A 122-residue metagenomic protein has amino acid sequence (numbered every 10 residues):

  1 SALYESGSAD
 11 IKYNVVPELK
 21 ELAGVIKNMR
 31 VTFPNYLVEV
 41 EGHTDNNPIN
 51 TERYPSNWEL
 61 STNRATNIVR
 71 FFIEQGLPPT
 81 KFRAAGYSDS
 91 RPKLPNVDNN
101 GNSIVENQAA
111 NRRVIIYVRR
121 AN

Functional and structural regions predicted by a protein language model:
E5-V31, H43-N122: Periplasmic OmpA-like peptidoglycan-binding domain that tethers envelope proteins to the cell wall
